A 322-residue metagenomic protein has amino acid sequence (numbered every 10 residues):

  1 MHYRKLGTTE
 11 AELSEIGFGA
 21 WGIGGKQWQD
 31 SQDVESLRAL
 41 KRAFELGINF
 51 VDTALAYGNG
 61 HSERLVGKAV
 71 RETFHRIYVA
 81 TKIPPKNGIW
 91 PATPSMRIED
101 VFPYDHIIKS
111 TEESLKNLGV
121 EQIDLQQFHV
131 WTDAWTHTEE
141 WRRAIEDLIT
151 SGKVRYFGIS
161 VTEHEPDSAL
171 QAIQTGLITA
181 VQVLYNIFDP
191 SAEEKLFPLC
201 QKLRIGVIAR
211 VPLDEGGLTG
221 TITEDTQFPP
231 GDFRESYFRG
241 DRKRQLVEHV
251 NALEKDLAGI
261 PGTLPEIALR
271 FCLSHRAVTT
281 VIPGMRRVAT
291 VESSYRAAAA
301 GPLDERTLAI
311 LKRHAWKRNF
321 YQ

Functional and structural regions predicted by a protein language model:
M1-Y78: N-terminal binding-site loop/beta-alpha segment at the start of enzyme catalytic domains that lines or forms
L6, F18, S36, V51 (+11 more regions): Conserved, mostly hydrophobic/aromatic
G25-D30, F128-D133, A252: Glycine-rich phosphate-binding "P-loop"
D30-A43, V101-L118, E163-Q171: Short, acidic/polar
R76-G88: A short, structured active-site edge motif that brings together acidic residues
G88-V101: Surface-exposed, active-site-proximal loop segments in enzymatic domains
L115-A134: Active-site groove signature of glycoside hydrolases
T132-Q322: Beta/alpha (TIM)-barrel catalytic core signal, keyed to glycine-rich beta->alpha loops juxtaposed to Asp/Glu that bind
